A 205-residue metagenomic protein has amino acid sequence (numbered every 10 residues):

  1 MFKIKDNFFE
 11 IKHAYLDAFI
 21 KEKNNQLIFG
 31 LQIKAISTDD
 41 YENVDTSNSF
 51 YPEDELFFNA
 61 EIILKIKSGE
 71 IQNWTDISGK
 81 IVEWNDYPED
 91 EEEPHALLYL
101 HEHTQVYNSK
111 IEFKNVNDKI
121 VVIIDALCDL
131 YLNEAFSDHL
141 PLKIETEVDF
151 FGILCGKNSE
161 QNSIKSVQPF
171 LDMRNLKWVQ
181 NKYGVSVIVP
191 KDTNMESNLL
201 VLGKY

Functional and structural regions predicted by a protein language model:
M1-E10, L16, N108, L127-S186 (+1 more regions): Edge beta-strand at a domain terminus
M1-H101, V179-K182, S186-K204: An ectodomain-focused feature that recognizes extracytoplasmic/extracellular
S78-T146: Acidic, glycine-rich flexible loop segments
